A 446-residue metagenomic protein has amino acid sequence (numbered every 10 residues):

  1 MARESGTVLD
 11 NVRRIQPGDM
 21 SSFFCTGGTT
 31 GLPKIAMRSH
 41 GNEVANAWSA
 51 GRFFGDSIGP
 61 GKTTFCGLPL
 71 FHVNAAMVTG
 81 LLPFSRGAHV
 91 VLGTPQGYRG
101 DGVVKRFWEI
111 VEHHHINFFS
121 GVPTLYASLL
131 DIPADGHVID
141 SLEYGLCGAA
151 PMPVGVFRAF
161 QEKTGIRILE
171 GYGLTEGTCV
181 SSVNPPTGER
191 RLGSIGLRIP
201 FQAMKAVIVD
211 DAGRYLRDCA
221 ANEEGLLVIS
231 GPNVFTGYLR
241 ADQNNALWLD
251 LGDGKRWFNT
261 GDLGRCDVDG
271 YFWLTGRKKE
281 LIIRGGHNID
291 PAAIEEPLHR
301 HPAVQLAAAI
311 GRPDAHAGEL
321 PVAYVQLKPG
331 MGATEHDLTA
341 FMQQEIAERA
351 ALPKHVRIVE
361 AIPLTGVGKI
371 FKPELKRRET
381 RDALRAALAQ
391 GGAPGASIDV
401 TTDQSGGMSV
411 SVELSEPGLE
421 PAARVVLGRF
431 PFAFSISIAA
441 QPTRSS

Functional and structural regions predicted by a protein language model:
S5-G18, F23-L68: Conserved adenylate-forming
V12, V104-W108, G136, E295: Short hydrophobic/charged patches on amphipathic alpha-helices used for structural packing and interfaces
D19, S141, G165, F201 (+3 more regions): Glycine-centered tight turns that cap/initiate beta-strands
V44-T63, V73-N117, I132: Conserved AMP-binding/adenylation subdomain of ANL enzymes
K62-F65, V91, N117-G121, A134-G155: Conserved helix-loop-beta element of the AMP-binding
G93, Y144-G148, M152-G171, T175-F272 (+2 more regions): Conserved AMP-binding/adenylate-forming
E112, F119, G231, T236-G237 (+6 more regions): AMP-binding/adenylate-forming catalytic core of the ANL superfamily
